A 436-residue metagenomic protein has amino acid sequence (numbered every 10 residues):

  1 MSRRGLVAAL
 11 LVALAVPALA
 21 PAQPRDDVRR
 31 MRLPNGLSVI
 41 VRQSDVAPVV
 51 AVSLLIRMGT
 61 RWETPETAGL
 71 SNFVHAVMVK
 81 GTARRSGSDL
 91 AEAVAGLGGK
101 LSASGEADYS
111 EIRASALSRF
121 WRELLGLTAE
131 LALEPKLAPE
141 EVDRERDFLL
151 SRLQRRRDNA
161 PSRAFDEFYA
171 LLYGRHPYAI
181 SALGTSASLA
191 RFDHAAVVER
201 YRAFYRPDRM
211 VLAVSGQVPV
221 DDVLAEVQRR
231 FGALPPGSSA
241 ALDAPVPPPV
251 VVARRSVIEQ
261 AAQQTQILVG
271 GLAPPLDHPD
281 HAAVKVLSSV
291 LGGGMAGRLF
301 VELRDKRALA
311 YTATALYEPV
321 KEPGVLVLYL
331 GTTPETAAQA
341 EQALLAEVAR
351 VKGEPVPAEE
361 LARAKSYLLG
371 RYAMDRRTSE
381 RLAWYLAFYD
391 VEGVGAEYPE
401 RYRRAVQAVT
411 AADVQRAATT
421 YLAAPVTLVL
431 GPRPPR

Functional and structural regions predicted by a protein language model:
V7-A18: Bacterial N-terminal signal peptides
P21, G174, Y178-A182, A187 (+4 more regions): An aromatic/glycine/proline-enriched structural segment found at the starts of mature extracellular/organellar domains
Q23, V28, V39, L171 (+5 more regions): C-terminal regions of mature proteins
P24-L55: Mature N-terminal segment immediately following signal peptide/propeptide cleavage in secreted/periplasmic
V46, A51-S118, D158, S181 (+2 more regions): M16/MPP (pitrilysin/insulinase) zinc-metallopeptidase core fold and M16-derived inactive scaffolds
K80-R84, S115-R146, G294, T314-D375: M16/insulysin-pitrilysin zinc metalloprotease superfamily fold
L124, R156-R206, V227, T314 (+3 more regions): Scaffold signal of the M16-like zinc-metallopeptidase fold and its non-catalytic homologs
F148-E167, V246-T265, R304-A310, V320-K321 (+2 more regions): Short acidic/His-enriched helical or mixed secondary-structure segments at domain edges of catalytic enzymes and some
